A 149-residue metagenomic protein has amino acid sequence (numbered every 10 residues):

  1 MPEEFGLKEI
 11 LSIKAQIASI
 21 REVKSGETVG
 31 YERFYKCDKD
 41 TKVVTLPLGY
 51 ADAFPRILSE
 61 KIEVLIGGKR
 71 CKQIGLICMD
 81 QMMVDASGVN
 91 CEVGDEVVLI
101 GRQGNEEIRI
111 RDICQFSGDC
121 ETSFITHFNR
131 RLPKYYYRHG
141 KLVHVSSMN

Functional and structural regions predicted by a protein language model:
M1-N149: Active-site anion/phosphate-binding pocket segments in diverse small-molecule metabolic enzymes
